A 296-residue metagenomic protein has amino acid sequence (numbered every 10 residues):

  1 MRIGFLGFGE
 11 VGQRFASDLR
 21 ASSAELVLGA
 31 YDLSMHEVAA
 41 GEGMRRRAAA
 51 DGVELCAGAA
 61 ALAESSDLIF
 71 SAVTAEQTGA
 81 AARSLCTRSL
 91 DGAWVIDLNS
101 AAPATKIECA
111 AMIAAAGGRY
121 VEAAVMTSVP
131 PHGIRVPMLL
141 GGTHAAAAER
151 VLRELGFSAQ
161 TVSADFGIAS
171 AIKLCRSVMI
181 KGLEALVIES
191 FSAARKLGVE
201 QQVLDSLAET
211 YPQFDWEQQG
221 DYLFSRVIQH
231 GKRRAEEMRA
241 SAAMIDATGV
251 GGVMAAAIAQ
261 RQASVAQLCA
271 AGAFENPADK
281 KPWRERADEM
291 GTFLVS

Functional and structural regions predicted by a protein language model:
M1-E64: NAD(P)+-binding Rossmann beta1-loop-alpha1 motif at the extreme N-terminus of oxidoreductases
L28, L55, R119-V121, A159 (+1 more regions): Hydrophobic beta-strand scaffold residues
G52, S65-S66, V136, G156: Short, well-ordered alpha-helix to beta-strand connector turns
A59-R119: Rossmann-fold NAD(P) dinucleotide-binding segment
A101-K181: Rossmann-fold dinucleotide-binding core
I172-D279: Helical "substrate-binding/catalytic lid" subdomain of Rossmann-like NAD(P)-dependent dehydrogenases/reductases
N276-S296: Short, basic/aromatic-enriched C-terminal tail that caps enzymatic domains
